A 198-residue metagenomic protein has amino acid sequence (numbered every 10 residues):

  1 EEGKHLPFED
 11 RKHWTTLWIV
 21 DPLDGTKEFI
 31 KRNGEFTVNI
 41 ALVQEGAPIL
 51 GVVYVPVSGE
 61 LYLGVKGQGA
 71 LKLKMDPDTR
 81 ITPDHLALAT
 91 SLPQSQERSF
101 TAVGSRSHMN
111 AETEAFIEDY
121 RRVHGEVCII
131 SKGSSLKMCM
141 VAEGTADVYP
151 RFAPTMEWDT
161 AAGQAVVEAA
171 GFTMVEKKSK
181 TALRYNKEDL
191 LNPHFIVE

Functional and structural regions predicted by a protein language model:
E1-E45: Flexible, acidic active-site loops/lids enriched in D/E/S/T/G that coordinate Mg2+ and/or position polar
E1-G3, S105, K132, V175-K177: Conserved beta-strand termini and adjacent loop/short-helix elements that scaffold enzyme active sites in alpha/beta
R11-H13, P93-R98, A142-G144: Flexible, charged surface loops at secondary-structure boundaries
T15-L17, I49, F100, D147: Conserved acidic residues
G25-T26, A102, V141: Buried hydrophobic positions in well-ordered alpha/beta secondary-structure cores of metabolic enzymes
I40-M138, K187-E198: Acidic beta-strand-loop-alpha-helix segment within the catalytic core of divalent metal-dependent phosphate-processing
I81, E114-V123, L136-E198: Oxyanion/phosphate-interacting regions
